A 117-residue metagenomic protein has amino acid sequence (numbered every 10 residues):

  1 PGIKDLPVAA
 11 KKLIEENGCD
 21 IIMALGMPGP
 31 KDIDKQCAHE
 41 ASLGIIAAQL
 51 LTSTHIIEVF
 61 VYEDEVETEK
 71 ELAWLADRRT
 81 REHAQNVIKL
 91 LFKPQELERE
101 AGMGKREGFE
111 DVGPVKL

Functional and structural regions predicted by a protein language model:
P1-D5, Y62: Short beta->alpha junction loops
I3, K35, H39, W74-R81 (+1 more regions): Electropositive phosphate-/nucleotide-binding environments in soluble metabolic enzymes
D5-Q49: Glycine-rich phosphate-binding loop
K11, E15, I46, L50 (+2 more regions): Generic secondary-structure signature for well-ordered alpha-helical cores
K31-D32, E65-E71: A short acidic, helix-capping loop that chelates divalent metal ions and anchors anionic groups
C37-E63, E69, E82: Short, acidic/small-residue loops that bind anionic groups at enzyme active sites
D77-V112: A charged, well-structured terminal subsegment
L117: Catalytic-site microenvironment of enzymes that process N-acetyl-hexosamine-containing cell-wall polysaccharides
